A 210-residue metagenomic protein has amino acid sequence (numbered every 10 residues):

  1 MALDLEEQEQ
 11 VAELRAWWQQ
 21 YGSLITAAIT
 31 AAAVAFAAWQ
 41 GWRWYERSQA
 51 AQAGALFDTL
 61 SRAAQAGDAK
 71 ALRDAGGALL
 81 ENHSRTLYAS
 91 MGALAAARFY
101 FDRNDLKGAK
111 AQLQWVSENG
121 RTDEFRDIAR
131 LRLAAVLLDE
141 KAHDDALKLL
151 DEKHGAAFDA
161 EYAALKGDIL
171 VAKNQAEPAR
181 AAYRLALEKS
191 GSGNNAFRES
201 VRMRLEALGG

Functional and structural regions predicted by a protein language model:
M1-A31, Q52: N-terminal positive-inside, membrane-proximal cytosolic segments immediately preceding the first
Q8, A12-R15, G54, R73 (+3 more regions): Alpha-helical membrane and juxtamembrane elements of multi-pass inner-membrane transport and channel proteins
W17, Y45-S48, K189, G193: Histidine kinase transmitter module recognition
A35-A55: Transmembrane signal-anchor/signal-peptide helices with a preference for the extracytoplasmic
E46-Q52, G67, Y100-N104, L137: Short Lys/Arg-rich amphipathic alpha-helical segments
A55-M91: Short extracytoplasmic
H83, Y88, R98-G210: Soluble extracytoplasmic domains of inner/organellar membrane proteins
L94-A95: Early exported N-terminus immediately downstream of N-terminal targeting peptides
